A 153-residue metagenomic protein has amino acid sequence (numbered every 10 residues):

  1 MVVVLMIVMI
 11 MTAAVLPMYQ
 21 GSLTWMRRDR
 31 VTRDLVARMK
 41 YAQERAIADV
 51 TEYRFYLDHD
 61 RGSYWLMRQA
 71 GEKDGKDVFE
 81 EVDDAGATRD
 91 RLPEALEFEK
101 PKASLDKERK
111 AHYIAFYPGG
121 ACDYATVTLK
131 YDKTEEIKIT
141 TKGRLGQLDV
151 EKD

Functional and structural regions predicted by a protein language model:
M1-M6: N-terminal signal-anchor/signal peptide hydrophobic helix marking the start of the first transmembrane segment
I10, A14-A37, E44, E52 (+1 more regions): N-terminal helix-rich module
